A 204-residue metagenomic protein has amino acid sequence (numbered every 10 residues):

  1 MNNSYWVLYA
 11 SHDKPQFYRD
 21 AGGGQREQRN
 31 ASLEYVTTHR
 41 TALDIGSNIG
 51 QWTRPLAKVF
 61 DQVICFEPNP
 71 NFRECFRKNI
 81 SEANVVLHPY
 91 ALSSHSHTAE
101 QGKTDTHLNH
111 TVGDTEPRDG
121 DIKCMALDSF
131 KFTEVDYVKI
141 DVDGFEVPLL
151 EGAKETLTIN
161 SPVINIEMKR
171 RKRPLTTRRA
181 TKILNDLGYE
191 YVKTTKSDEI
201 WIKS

Functional and structural regions predicted by a protein language model:
M1-A83, D114, R170, K182-I183 (+2 more regions): S-adenosyl-L-methionine
N3-N30, E82-T133: Glycine-rich adenosyl-binding loop in Rossmann-like folds that engage adenosine-containing cofactors
Q25, I49, F72, S94 (+3 more regions): Alpha-helix N-cap/loop-to-helix initiation residues
Q25-R29, I49, K123, L149 (+1 more regions): Amphipathic coiled-coil/heptad-repeat helices and related helical stalk/stem segments that mediate oligomerization
R40, V59-C65, D128-S204: Conserved acidic-Pro-Pro-aromatic motif
G46, A91, D141: Active-site glycine-centered loops adjacent to acidic/histidine catalytic or metal-binding residues that shape
L56, F76, Q101, L149-A153: Hydrophobic packing residues within well-ordered alpha-helices of enzyme cores
I80-N84, L157-N160: Short helix-capping segments at alpha-helix termini
